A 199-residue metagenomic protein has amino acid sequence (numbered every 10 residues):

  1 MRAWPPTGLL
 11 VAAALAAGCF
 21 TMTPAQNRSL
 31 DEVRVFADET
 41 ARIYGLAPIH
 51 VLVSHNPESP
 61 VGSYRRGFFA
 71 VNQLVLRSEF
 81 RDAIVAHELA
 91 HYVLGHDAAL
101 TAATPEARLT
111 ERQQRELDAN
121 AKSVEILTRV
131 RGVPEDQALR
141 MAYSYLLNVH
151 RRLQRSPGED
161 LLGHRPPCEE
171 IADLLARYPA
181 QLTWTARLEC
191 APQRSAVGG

Functional and structural regions predicted by a protein language model:
M1-A17: Sec-dependent bacterial lipoprotein signal peptides
F20-S29, I43, I49-F68, L74-E79 (+1 more regions): C-terminal capping/extension segments of zinc metalloprotease domains
V33-R42, A47: Basic/hydrophobic alpha-helical interface regions
A37-D38, E111-V130: An active-site-proximal "capping" alpha-helix that borders the catalytic cofactor pocket
R77-V93: Short alpha-helix carrying the canonical HExxH Zn2+-binding catalytic motif
L89-P105, R131-G132: Catalytic Zn2+-binding segment of zinc metalloproteases
D97-A119: Post-HEXXH active-site segment of zinc metalloproteases
